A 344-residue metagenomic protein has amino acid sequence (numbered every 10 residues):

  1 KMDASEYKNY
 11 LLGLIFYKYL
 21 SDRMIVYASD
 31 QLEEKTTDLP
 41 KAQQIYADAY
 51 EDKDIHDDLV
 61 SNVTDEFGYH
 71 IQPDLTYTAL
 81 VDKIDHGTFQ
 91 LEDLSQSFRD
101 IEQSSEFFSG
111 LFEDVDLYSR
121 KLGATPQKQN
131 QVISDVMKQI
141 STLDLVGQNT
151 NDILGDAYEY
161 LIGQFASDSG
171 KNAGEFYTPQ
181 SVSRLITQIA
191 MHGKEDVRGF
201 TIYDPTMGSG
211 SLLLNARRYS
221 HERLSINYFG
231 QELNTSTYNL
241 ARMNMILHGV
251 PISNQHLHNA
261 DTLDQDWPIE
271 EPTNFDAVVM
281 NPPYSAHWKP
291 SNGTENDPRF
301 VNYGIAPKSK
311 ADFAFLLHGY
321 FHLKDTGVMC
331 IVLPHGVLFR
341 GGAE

Functional and structural regions predicted by a protein language model:
K1-A190, S253-T262: Non-catalytic, mostly N-terminal accessory regions of nucleic-acid modification and defense proteins
E6-Y19, I186, P307-E344: Conserved Class I SAM-dependent methyltransferase catalytic core
K18-Q31, F165, K194, S220 (+4 more regions): A generic secondary-structure signal for well-formed alpha-helical elements
K128-Q129, L154, Y158, L212 (+2 more regions): Short, flexible segments with low predicted structural confidence
V146, E195-D196, H322: Surface-exposed acidic, glycine-flexible loop patches that form ligand/cofactor-binding and adhesion interfaces
I162-G163, M191, K324, P334: Residues at helix-coil transition
N172-M280, S285-H287, T294, R299-V301 (+3 more regions): Conserved S-adenosyl-L-methionine
